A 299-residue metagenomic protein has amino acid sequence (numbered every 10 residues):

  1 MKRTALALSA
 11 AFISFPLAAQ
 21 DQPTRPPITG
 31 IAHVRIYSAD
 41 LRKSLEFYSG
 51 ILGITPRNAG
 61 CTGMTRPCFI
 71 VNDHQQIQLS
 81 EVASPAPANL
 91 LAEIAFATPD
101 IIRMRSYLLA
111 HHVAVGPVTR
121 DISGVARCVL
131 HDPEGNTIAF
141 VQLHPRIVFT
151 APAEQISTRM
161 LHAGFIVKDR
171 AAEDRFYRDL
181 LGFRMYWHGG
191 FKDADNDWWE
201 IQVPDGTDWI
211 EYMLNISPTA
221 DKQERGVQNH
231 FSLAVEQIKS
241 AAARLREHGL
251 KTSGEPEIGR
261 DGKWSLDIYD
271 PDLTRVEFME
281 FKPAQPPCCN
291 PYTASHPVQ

Functional and structural regions predicted by a protein language model:
A5-P16: Bacterial N-terminal signal peptides
Q20-P27, R105, L109-R159, G164-F165 (+3 more regions): Vicinal oxygen chelate
P26, R35-I77, A110, S123-V129 (+2 more regions): Core segments of cupin and vicinal oxygen chelate
T29-A39, P67-V71, A83-L108, A126-H131 (+5 more regions): Vicinal oxygen chelate
A32, R57, A92, G116 (+4 more regions): A short, local hydrophobic-aromatic micro-motif
T55-L90, T137-P145, Y186-R225, I268-Y269 (+1 more regions): Conserved short beta-strand elements that form part of the metal-binding/catalytic scaffold of enzyme active sites
A59, Q223-R225, N229, C289-Q299: Electropositive, surface-exposed helix/loop patches at the edges of structured domains that serve as adaptable
